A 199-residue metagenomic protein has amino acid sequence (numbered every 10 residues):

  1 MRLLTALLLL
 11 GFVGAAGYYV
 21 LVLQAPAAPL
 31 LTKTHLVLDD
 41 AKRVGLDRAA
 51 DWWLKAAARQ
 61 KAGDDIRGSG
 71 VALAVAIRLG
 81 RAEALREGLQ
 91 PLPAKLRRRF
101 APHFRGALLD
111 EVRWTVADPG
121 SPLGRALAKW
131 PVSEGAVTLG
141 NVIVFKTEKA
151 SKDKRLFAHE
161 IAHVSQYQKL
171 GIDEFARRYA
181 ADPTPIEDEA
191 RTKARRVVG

Functional and structural regions predicted by a protein language model:
M1-A74: N-terminal low-structure segments adjacent to metalloprotease catalytic domains across cellular compartments
S69-R86: Acidic/histidine-rich, surface-exposed loop or edge segments in extracytoplasmic proteins
A82-L89, A176-A181: Second-shell loop/turn segments in exported
E87-V137, V142, R196-G199: Auxiliary, metal-adjacent structural segments of Zn-dependent hydrolase domains
G106-A107, K169, R178-G199: Post-HExxH zinc-binding segment in Zn-dependent metallohydrolases
T138-A158, A180-D182: Short pre-active-site segment immediately N-terminal to the catalytic Zn-binding motif
A150, I161-R178: Catalytic Zn2+-binding segment of zinc metalloproteases
